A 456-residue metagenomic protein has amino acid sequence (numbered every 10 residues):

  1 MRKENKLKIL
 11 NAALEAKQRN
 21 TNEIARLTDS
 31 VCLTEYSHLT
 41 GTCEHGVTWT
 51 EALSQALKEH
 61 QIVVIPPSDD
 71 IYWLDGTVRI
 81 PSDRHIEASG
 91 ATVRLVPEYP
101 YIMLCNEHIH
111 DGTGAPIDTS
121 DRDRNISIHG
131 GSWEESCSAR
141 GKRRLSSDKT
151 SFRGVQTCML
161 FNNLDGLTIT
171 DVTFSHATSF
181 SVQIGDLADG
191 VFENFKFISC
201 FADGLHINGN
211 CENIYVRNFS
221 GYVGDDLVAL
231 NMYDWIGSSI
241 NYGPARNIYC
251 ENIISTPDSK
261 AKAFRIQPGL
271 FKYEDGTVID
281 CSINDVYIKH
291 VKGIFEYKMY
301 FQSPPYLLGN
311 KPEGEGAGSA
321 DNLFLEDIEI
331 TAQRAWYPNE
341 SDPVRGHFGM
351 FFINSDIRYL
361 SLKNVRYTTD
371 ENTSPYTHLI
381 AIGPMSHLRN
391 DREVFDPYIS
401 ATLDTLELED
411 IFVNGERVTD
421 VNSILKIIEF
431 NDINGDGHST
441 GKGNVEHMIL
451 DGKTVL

Functional and structural regions predicted by a protein language model:
M1-L456: Extracellular/periplasmic carbohydrate-active domains that bind, remodel, or depolymerize complex polysaccharides
